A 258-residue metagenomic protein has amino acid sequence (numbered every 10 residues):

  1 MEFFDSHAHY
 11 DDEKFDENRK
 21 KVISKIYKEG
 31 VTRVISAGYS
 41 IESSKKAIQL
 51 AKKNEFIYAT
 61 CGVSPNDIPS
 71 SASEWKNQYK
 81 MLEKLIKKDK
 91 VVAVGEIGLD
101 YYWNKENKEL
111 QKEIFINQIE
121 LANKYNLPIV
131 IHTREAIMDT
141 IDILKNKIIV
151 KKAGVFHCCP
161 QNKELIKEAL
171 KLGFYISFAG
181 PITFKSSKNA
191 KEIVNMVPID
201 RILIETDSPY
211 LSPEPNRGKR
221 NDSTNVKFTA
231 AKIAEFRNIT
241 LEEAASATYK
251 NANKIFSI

Functional and structural regions predicted by a protein language model:
M1-I258: Mid-domain alpha/beta scaffold segments of enzyme catalytic cores
